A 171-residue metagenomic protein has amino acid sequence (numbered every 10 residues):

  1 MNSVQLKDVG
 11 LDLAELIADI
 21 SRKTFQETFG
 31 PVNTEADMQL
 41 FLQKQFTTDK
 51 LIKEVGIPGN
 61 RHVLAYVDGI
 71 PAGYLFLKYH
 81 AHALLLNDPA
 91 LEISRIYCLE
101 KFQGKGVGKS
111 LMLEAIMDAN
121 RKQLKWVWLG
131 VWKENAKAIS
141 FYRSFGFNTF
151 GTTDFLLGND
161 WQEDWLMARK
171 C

Functional and structural regions predicted by a protein language model:
S3, L91, K125-I139, S144-F145 (+1 more regions): C-terminal "cap" of GNAT-fold acetyltransferases
D8-A14, A18-P31, Q39-K101, M112-E114 (+4 more regions): Acetyl-CoA-dependent GNAT
T24-T28, S140, N148: K/E-rich alpha-helical interaction surfaces of small helical-bundle regulatory domains
G69, G73, G106-G108, G146: Conserved phosphate-binding and hydrolysis motifs of nucleotide-dependent enzymes
Y97, F147-N148: Short acidic-aromatic loop segments in the C-terminal HATPase_c
L99-K101, K105, K133-E134: Active-site acidic-Proline motif in GNAT/NAT acetyltransferases
G104-M117, S140-S144: Conserved acetyl-CoA-binding loop-helix of GNAT-fold acetyltransferases
